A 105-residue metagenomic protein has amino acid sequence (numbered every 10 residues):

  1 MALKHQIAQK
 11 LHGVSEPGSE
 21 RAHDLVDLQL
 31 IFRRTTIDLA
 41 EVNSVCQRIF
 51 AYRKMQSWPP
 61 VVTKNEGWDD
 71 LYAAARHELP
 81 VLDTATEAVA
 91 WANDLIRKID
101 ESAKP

Functional and structural regions predicted by a protein language model:
M1-P105: Structured mid-to-C-terminal alpha-helical surface segments
